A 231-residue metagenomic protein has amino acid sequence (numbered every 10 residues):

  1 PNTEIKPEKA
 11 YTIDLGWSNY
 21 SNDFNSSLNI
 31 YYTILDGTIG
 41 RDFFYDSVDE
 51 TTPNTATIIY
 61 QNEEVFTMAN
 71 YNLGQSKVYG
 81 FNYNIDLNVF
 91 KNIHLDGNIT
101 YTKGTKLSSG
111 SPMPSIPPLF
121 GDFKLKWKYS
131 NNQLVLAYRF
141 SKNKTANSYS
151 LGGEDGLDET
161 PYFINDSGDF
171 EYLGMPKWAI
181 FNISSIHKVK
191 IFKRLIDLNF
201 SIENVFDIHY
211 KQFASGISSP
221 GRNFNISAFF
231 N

Functional and structural regions predicted by a protein language model:
P1, D42-A69, N147-E171: Solvent-exposed loop segments that connect transmembrane elements
P1-T3, T12, T67-Y71, N82 (+3 more regions): Extracellular loop and loop/strand-boundary signature of outer-membrane beta-barrel proteins
K6-F66: Membrane-embedded beta-barrel scaffold of Gram-negative outer-membrane proteins
K9-I13, Y20-N22, Q75-Y79, S115-G121 (+2 more regions): Residues that define the transmembrane beta-barrel architecture of outer-membrane proteins
L15-N19, F81-L87, G97, F123-W127 (+4 more regions): Residues on the lipid-exposed face of transmembrane beta-strands in outer-membrane beta-barrel proteins
D23-S26, K91-L95, N131-V135, I191-L198: Repeated loop/turn-to-beta-strand initiation elements of outer-membrane beta-barrel proteins
Y31-L35, P53-S150: Gram-negative outer-membrane beta-barrel transporters
L35-D36, R41, L95, F140-I164 (+2 more regions): C-terminal beta-signal and adjacent terminal beta-strands/loops of Gram-negative outer-membrane beta-barrel proteins
